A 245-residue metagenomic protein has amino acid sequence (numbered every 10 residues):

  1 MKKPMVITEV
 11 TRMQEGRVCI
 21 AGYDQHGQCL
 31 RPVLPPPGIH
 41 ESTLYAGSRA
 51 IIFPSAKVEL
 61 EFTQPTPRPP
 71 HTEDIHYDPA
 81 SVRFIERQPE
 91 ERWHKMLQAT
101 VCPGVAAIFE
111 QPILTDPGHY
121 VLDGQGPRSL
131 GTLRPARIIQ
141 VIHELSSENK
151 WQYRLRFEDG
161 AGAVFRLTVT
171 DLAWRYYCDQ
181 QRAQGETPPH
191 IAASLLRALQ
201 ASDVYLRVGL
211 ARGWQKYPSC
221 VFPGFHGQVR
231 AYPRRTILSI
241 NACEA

Functional and structural regions predicted by a protein language model:
M1-L60: N-terminal ordered "arm"
M1-P4, P67, R92-A245: Nucleic-acid-binding small beta-barrel platforms of the OB/S1 family and closely associated recruitment extensions
G27, P79-P103: RNA-binding basic/glycine-rich loop and surface signature characteristic of RAMP-family CRISPR effectors
H40-E41, A50-F53, D78-V82, M96 (+2 more regions): Short, low-complexity, polar/charged sequence segments that are solvent-exposed and flexible
F53-A56, H71-E73, R207-A211: A composition-driven signal for long, intrinsically disordered, charge-rich low-complexity tracts
E61-T63, D78, E158: A structural detector for beta-sheet-dominated domains
P65-Y77: Short, Lys/Arg- and Gly-enriched loop/turn segments at beta-strand edges
